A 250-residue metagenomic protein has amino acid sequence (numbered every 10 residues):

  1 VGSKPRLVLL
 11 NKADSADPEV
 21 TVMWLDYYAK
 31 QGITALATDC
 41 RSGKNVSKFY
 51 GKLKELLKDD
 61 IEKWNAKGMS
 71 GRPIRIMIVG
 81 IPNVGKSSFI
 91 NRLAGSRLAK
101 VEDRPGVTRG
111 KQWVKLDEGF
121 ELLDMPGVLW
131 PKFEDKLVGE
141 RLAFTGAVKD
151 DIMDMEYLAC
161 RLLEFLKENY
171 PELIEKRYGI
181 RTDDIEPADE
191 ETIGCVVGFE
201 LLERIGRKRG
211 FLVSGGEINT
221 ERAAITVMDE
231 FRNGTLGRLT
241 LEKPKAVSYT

Functional and structural regions predicted by a protein language model:
V1-L7, A13, E19, T34 (+1 more regions): Helix-rich effector regions associated with P-loop NTPase G domains
L7-V8, M77: A structural signal for isolated positions on well-ordered beta-strands in alpha/beta enzyme cores
A16-R75: Canonical P-loop GTPase G-domain recognition
W24-Y27, G95, V138-L142: Glycine-rich, phosphate-binding/catalytic loops in enzymes
D60-W64, N91, R97-D103, N169-I174: Short, structured loop/turn "capping" segments at alpha-beta junctions
G71-P73, S96, K111: Short coil/loop residues immediately preceding or within conserved phosphate-binding loops of NTP-utilizing enzyme
I76-G95: Glycine-rich phosphate-binding P-loop
